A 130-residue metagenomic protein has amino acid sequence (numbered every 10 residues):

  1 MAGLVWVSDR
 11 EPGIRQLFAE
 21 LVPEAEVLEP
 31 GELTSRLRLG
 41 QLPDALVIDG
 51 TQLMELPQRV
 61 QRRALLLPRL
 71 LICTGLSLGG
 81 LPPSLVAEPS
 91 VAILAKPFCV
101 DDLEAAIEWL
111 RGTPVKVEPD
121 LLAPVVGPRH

Functional and structural regions predicted by a protein language model:
W6-E11, G31, V47-Q52, C73-L76 (+1 more regions): Structural motif
R10-G31: Two-component/phosphorelay signaling modules centered on CheY-like receiver
L28-A45, L53: Acidic, metal-coordinating helix/loop segments flanking the phosphotransfer/catalytic sites of two-component signaling
M54-L67: Short amphipathic alpha-helix used as the core "switch/output" element in two-component signaling
L76-I93: Alpha4 helix (beta4-alpha4-beta5 surface) of REC/receiver domains from two-component response regulators
F98-I107: C-terminal output helix
I107-V115: Short, hydrophobic alpha-helical segments
V115-H130: CheY-like receiver
